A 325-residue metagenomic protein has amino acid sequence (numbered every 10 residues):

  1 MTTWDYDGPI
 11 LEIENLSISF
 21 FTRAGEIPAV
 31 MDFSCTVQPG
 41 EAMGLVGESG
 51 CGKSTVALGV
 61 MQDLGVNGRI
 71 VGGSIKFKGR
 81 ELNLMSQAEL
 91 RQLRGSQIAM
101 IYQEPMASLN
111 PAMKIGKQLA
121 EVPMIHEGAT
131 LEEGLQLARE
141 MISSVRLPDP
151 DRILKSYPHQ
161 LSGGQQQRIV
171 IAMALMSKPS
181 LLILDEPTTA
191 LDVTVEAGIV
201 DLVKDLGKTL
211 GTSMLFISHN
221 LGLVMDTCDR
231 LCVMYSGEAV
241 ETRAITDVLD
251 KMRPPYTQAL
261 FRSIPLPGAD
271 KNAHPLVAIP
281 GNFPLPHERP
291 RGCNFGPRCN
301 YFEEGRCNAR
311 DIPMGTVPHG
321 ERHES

Functional and structural regions predicted by a protein language model:
W4-Y6, A244-S325: Charged, flexible cofactor/metal-binding loops and thiol motifs
E48, L191, V195-H274: P-loop NTP-binding/switch modules centered on Walker-like glycine-rich loops
R69-E81: Conserved ABC transporter NBD signature motif
E81, E133-R152, F261-R262: Conserved ABC ATPase "signature" region
L119, I171, L182, V195 (+1 more regions): Hydrophobic anchor residue at the start of the ABC signature
M176-S180: A short, proline-enriched helix->beta-strand linker immediately N-terminal to the Walker B motif in ABC-type P-loop
